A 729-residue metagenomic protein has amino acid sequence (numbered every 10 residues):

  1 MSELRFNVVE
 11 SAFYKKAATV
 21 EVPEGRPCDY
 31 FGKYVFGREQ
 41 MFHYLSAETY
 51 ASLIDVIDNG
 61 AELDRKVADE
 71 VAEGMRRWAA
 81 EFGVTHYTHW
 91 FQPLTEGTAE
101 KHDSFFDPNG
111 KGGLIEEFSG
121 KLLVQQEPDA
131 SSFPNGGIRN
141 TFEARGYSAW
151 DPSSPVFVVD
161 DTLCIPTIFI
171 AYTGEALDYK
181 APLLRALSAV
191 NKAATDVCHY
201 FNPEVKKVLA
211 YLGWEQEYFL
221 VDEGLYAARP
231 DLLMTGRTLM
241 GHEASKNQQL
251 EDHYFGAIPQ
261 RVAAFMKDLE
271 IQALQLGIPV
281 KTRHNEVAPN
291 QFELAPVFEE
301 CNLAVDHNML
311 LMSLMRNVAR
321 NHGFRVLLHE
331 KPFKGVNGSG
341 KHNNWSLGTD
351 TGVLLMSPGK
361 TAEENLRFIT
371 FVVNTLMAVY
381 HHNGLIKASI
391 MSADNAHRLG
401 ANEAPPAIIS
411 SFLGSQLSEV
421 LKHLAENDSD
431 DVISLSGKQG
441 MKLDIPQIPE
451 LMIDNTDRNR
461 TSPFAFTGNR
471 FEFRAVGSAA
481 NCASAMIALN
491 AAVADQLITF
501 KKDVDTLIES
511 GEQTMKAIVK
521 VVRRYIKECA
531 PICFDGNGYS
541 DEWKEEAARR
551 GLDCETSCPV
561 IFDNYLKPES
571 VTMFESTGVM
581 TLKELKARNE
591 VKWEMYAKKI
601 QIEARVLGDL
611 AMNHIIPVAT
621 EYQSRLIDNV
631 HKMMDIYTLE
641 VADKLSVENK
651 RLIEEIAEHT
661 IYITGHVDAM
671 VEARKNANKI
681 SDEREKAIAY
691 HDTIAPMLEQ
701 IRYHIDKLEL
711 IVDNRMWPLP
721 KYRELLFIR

Functional and structural regions predicted by a protein language model:
S2-E24, S132, T141-F157, T162: N-terminal hydrophobic targeting/anchoring segments and the immediately downstream early-domain regions of hydrolases
F13-G120, V124-N140: Histidine/acidic residue-rich metal-binding segments in metalloenzymes
V67, F91, S119, P296-F298 (+5 more regions): Active-site proximal loops enriched in glycine and acidic residues that flank catalytic Cys/His/Asp and coordinate
V67-V71, F91-P93, K121-L122, F169 (+4 more regions): Active-site-proximal loop/turn and secondary-structure-junction residues that shape catalytic pockets, frequently
E96-G112, S131, R229, G236-T238 (+4 more regions): Short linear, low-complexity motifs centered on an aromatic residue
E143-L328, N337-G340, L347-E590: Glycine-rich, acidic/polar active-site loops that bind/position phosphate-bearing ligands
L233, N308, E330-K331, S357-T361 (+7 more regions): Composition- and surface-driven signal marking solvent-exposed, interaction-prone regions in large proteins
R524-R729: C-terminal amphipathic alpha-helical interaction region
